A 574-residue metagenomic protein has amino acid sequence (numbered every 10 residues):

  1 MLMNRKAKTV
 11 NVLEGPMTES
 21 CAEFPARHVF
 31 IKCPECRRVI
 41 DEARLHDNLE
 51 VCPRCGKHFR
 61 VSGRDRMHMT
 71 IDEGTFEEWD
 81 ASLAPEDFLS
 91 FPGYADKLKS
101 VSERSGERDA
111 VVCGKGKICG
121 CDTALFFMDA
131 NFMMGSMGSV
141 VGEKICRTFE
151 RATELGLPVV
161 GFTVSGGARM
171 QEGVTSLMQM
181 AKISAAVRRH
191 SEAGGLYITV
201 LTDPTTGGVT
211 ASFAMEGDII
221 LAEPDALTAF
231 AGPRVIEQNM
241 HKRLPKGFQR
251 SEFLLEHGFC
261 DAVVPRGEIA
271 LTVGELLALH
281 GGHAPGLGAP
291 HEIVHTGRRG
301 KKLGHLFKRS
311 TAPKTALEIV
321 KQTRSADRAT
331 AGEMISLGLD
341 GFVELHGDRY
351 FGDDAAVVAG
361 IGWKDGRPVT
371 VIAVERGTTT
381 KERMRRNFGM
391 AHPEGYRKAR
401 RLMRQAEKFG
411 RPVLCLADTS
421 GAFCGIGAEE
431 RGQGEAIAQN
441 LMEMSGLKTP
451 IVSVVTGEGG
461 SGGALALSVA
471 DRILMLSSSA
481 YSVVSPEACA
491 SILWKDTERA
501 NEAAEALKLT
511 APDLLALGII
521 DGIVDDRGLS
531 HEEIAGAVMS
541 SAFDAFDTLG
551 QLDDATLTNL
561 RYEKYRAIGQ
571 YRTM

Functional and structural regions predicted by a protein language model:
M1-I198, P204, E216, E223 (+3 more regions): Terminal-region recognition feature
T206-F213, A229, G463: Glycine-rich anion-binding loops of enzyme active sites
P224-A226, P233: Active-site pocket-lining/capping segments in soluble small-molecule metabolic enzymes
N239: Catalytic-face loop-and-helix region of soluble metabolic enzyme cores
